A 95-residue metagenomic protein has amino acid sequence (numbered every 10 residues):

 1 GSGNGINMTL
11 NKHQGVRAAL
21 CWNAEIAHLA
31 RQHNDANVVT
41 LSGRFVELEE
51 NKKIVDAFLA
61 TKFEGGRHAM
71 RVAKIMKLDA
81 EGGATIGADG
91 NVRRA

Functional and structural regions predicted by a protein language model:
G1-L20: Helix-adjacent hinge/juxtasegments
A24-A95: C-terminal binding/interaction regions
